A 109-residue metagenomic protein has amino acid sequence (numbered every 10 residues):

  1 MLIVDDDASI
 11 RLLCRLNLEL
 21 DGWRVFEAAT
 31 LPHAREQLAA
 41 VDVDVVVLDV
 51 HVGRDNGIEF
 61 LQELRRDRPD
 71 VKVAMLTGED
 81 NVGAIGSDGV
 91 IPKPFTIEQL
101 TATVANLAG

Functional and structural regions predicted by a protein language model:
L12-L20: Charged docking surfaces used in two-component/phosphorelay signaling
E27-V45: Acidic, metal-coordinating helix/loop segments flanking the phosphotransfer/catalytic sites of two-component signaling
T30, N56-E59: Acidic catalytic/metal-coordinating carboxylates
E36, I58-P69: Short amphipathic alpha-helix used as the core "switch/output" element in two-component signaling
D49: Active-site residues of response regulator receiver
G53: The feature encodes the CheY-like receiver
A74-L76: Hydrophobic/aromatic residues positioned on beta-strands within the core alpha/beta folds
F95-A108: C-terminal output helix
